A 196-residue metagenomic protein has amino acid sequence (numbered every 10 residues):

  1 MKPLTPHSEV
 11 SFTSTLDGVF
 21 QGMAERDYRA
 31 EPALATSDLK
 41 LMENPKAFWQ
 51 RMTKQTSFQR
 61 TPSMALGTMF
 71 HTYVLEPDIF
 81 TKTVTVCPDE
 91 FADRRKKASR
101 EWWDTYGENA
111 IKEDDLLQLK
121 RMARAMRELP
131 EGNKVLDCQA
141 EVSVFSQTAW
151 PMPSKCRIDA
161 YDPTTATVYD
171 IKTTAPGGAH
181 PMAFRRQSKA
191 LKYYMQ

Functional and structural regions predicted by a protein language model:
M1-C156: Metal-dependent nuclease catalytic cores that hydrolyze phosphodiester bonds in DNA/RNA, characterized by
C138-Q196: Mg2+/Mn2+-dependent nuclease catalytic core
